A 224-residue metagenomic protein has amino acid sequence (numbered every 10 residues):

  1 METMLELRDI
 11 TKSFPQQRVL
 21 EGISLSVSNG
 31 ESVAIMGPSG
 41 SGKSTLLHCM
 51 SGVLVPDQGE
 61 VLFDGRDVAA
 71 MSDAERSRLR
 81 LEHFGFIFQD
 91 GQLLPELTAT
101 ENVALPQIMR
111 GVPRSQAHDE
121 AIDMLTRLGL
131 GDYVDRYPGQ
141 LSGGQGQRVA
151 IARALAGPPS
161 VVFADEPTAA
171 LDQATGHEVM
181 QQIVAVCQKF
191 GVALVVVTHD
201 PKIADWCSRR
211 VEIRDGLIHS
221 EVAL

Functional and structural regions predicted by a protein language model:
T3-I213: ABC family nucleotide-binding domain
A70, A223-L224: Short amphipathic beta-strand/extended segments with alternating polar/hydrophobic composition
R210-V222: H-loop (His-switch) and adjacent beta-strand-loop-beta switch element of ABC-type ATPase nucleotide-binding domains
